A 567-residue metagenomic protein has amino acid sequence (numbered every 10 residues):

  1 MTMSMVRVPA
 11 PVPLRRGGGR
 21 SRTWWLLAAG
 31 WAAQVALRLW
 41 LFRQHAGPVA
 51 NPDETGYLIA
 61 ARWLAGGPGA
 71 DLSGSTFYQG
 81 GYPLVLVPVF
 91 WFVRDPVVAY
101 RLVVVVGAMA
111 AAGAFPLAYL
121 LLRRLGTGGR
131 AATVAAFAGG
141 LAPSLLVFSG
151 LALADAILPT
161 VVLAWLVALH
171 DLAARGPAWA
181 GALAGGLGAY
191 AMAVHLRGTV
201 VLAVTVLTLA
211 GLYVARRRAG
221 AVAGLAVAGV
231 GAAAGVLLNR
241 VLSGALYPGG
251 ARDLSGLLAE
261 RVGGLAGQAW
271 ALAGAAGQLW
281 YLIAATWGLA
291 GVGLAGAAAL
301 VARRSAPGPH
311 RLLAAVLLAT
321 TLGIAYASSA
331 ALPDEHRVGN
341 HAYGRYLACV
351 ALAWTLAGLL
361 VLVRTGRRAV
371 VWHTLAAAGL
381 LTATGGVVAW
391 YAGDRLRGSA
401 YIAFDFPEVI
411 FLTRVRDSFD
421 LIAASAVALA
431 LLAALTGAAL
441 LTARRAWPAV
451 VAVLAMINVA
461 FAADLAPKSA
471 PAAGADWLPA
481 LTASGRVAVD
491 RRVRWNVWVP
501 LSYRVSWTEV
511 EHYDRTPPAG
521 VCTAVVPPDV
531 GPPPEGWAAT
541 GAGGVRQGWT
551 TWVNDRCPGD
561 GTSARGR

Functional and structural regions predicted by a protein language model:
R20-A50, L141, A228-L242, T320-S328 (+1 more regions): Transmembrane signal-anchor helices characteristic of membrane glycosylation enzymes that use polyprenol
H45-L58, S73-V89, V97-V98: Extracytoplasmic catalytic/substrate-binding loops of multi-pass membrane glycan-assembly enzymes
Y78, S144-I157, R197: Short acidic/glycine- and proline-prone juxtamembrane loop motifs at membrane-interface regions of multi-pass membrane
G80, L84, R94-G113, T133 (+2 more regions): Loop-to-helix entry region of an early transmembrane alpha helix in multi-pass inner-membrane enzymes
V105-G126, A164: Transmembrane-helix motifs of polytopic, lipid-linked glycan transferases
L125, W165-G181: Membrane-interface transmembrane helices that cradle and orient dolichyl/undecaprenyl
A215-L300, L317-A331, L380-R395: Membrane-lumen/periplasm interface segments of specific transmembrane helices in polyprenyl phosphate-linked
G277-R311, W354-V361, A376-A377, L429-L440: Hydrophobic, aromatic-rich transmembrane alpha-helices and their immediate juxtamembrane boundary segments
